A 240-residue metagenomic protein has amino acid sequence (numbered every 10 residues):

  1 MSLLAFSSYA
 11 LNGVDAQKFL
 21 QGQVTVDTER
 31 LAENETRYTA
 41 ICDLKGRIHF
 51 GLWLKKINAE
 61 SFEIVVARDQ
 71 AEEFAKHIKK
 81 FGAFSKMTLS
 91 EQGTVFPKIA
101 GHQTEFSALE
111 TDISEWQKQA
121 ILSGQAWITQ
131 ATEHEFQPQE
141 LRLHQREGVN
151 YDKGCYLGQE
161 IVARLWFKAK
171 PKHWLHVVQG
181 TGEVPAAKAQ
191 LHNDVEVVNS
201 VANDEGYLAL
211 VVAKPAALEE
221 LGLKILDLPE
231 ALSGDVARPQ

Functional and structural regions predicted by a protein language model:
S2-V14, R30, F50-G124: Acidic, low-complexity central loop/insert segments
A16, L20-K56: A glycine-rich (often HGG/GG-containing) alpha/beta subdomain
Q23-V24, F74-F81, T104-S114, A186-H192 (+1 more regions): Short amphipathic alpha-helices in soluble, non-transmembrane regions that often serve as interface/regulatory elements
V26, Q70-E73, K170, A217: Short, surface-exposed beta-strand-loop junctions and turns on beta-sheet-rich folds
Q119, A126, T132, L141-E147 (+1 more regions): Glycine-rich, small/acidic residue-mixed loop/short-helix segments
D152-K153, E183: Short, surface-exposed secondary-structure edge patches
Q159-E160: Structural motif
